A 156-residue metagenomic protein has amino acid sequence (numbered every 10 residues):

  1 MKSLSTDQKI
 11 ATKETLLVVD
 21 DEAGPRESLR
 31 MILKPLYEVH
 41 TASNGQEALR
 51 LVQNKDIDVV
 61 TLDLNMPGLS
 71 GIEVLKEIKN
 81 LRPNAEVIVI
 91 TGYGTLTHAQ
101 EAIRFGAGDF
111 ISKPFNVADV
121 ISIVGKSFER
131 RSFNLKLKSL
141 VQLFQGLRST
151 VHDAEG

Functional and structural regions predicted by a protein language model:
K9, E22-H40: Two-component/phosphorelay signaling modules centered on CheY-like receiver
D20, D63, T91: Active-site residues of response regulator receiver
T41-V59: Acidic, metal-coordinating helix/loop segments flanking the phosphotransfer/catalytic sites of two-component signaling
N44-E47, S70-E73, T91: Acidic catalytic/metal-coordinating carboxylates
R50, I72-N84: Short amphipathic alpha-helix used as the core "switch/output" element in two-component signaling
M66: Receiver (REC) domain active-site loop signature in two-component systems and cognate sites in sensor histidine kinases
T97, F115-G125: C-terminal output helix
